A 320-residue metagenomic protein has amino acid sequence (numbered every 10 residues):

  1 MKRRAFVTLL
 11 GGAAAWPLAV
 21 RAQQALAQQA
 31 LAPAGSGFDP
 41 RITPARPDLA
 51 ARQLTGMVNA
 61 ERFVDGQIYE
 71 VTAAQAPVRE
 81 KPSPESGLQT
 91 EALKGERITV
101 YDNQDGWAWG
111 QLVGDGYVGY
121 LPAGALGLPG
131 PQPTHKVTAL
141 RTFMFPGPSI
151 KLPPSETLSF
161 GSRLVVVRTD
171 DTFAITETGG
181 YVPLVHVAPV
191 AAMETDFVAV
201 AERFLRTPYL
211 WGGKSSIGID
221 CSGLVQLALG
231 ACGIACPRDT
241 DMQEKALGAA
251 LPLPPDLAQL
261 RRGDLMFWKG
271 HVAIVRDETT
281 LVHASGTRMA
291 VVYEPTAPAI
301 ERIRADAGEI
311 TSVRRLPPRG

Functional and structural regions predicted by a protein language model:
M1-Q24: Short hydrophobic alpha-helices and adjacent helix-cap/hinge residues
Q29-G66, L112-F143, S149, T169-T207: Boundary regions of SH3-family modules and the immediately adjacent low-complexity/disordered segments in eukaryotic
Q53-V64, E70-K94, T138-V166: Beta-loop motif signature
G66-R79, Q132-F145, G230-G248: Short, basic/aromatic beta-hairpin or loop at an interaction surface
D105-W109, D171-I175, T280: Short aromatic-glycine-enriched beta-strand elements
L128, R168-T169, H186-P189, A249-P254 (+1 more regions): Aromatic- and glycine-rich peptidoglycan recognition patches
G147-L158, S162, L205-I219, F267-A307: Glycine-rich catalytic cores of cysteine/serine-nucleophile enzymes that process amide/ester linkages in cell-envelope
Y209-G223, L227-L260: Catalytic cysteine-centered active-site loop
